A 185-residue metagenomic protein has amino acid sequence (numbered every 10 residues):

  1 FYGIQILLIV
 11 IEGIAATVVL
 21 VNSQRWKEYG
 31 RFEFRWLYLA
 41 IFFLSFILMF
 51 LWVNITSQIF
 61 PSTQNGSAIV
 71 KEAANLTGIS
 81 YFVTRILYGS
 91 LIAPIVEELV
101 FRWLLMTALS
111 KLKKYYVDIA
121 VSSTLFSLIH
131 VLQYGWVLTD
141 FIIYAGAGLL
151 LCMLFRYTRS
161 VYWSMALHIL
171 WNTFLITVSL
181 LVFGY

Functional and structural regions predicted by a protein language model:
F1-Q5, S67-E72, L138-L149: Non-cytosolic membrane-interface motifs at loop->transmembrane helix junctions
F1-S23, K71: Alpha-helical transmembrane segments in multi-pass membrane proteins
Y2-Q5, F32, W36, A40 (+2 more regions): Membrane-water interface of alpha-helical transmembrane segments
L8-A16, S45-V53, S122, W171 (+1 more regions): Alpha-helical transmembrane segments of multipass membrane proteins
T17-E28, L154-Y157: Structural signal for the C-terminal ends of transmembrane alpha-helices and the immediately following loop
T17-L20, M49, S127, C152: Hydrophobic alpha-helical segments of integral membrane proteins
R25-A93, K111, Y185: Juxtamembrane helix-loop-helix connectors linking adjacent transmembrane helices in multi-pass membrane enzymes
I79-Y185: Transmembrane helix-loop-helix hairpins at the membrane interface of multi-pass integral membrane proteins
